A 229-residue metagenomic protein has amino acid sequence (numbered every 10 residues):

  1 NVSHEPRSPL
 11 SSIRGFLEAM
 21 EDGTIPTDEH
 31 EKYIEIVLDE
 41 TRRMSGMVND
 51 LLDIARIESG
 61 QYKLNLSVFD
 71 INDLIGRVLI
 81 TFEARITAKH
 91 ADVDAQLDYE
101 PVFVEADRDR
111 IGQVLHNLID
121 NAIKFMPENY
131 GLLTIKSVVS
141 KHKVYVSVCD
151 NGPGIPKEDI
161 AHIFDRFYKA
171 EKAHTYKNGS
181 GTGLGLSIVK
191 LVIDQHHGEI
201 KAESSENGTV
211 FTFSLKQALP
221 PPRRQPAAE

Functional and structural regions predicted by a protein language model:
E29, S59-L64, F103-A106: Conserved micro-motifs of the catalytic ATP-binding
D39-M44: Short alpha-helical segment of the dimerization/phosphotransfer core of two-component systems
N65-D70, T87, D92-V102: Conserved catalytic submotifs in the C-terminal HATPase_c
A91, H197-E199: Conserved glycine-rich
A122-I123: Short helix-loop "hinge" at the ATP-lid/N-box region of the Bergerat-fold HATPase_c
Y130-H142: Short beta-strand/loop element within the Bergerat-fold HATPase_c
I155-F167: Short conserved segment of the HATPase_c
